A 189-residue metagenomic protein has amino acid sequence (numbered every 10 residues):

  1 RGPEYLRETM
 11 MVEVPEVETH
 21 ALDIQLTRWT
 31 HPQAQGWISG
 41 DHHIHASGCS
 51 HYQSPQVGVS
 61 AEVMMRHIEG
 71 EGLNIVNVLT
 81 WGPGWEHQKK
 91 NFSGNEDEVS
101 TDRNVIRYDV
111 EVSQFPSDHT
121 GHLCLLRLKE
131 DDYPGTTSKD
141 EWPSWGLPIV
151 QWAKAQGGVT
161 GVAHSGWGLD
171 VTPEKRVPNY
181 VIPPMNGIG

Functional and structural regions predicted by a protein language model:
R1-G189: Extended, charged catalytic domains and RNA/DNA-binding interfaces, predominantly in divalent-metal-using enzymes
